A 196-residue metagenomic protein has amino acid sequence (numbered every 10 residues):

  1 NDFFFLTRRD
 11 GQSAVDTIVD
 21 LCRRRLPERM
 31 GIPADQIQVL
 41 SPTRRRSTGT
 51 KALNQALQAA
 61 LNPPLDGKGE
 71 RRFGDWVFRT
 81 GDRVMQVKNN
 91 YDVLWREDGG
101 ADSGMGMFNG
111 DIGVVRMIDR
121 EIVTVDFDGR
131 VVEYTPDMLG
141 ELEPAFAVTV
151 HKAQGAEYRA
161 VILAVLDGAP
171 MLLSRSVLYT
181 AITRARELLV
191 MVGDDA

Functional and structural regions predicted by a protein language model:
N1-M105: Conserved helicase motor core of P-loop NTPases
A101-D102, N109-A196: C-terminal accessory regions
